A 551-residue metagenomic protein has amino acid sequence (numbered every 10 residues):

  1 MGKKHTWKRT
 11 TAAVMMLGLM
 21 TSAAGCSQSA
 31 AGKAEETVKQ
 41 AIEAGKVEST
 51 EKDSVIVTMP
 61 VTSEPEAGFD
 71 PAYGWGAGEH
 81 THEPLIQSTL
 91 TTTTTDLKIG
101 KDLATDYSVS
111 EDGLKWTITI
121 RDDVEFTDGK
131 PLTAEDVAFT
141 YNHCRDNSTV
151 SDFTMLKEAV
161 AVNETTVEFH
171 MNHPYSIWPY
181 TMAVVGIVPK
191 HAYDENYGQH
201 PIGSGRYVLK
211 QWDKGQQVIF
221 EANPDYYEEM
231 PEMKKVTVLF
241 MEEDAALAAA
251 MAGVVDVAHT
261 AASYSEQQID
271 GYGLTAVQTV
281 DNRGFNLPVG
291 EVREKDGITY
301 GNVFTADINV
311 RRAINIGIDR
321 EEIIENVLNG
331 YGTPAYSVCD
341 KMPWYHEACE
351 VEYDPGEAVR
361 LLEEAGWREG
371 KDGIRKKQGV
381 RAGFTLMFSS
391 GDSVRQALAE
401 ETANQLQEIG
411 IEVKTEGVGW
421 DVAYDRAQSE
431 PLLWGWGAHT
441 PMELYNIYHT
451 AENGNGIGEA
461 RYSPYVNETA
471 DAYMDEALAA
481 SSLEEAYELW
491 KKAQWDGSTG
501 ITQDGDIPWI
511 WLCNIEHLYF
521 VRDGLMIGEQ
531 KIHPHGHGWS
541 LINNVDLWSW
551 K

Functional and structural regions predicted by a protein language model:
V57-M59, G129, A250-M251, V257-T260 (+2 more regions): Periplasmic binding protein-like
T58-V109, I202: N-terminal lobe/hinge region of extracytoplasmic solute-binding protein
G74, T94-K98, P174, Y180-P231 (+6 more regions): Gly/Pro-rich hinge or "lid" segments in bacterial periplasmic/extracellular proteins
S108, D112-K115, S151-H191, G524: Surface-exposed binding/hinge segments that line and control ligand-binding clefts or catalytic entry sites
T133-T140, E164-E168, G205-R206, K234-K235 (+4 more regions): Alpha-helical secondary-structure segments
S151, E158-V160, K210-E221, T237-D296 (+4 more regions): Extracellular/periplasmic solute-recognition and catalytic clefts
D213, Q217, N315-H346, E350 (+3 more regions): Detector for C-terminal structural segments
R368-A438, H517: Ligand/substrate-recognition segments at binding pockets and active sites
